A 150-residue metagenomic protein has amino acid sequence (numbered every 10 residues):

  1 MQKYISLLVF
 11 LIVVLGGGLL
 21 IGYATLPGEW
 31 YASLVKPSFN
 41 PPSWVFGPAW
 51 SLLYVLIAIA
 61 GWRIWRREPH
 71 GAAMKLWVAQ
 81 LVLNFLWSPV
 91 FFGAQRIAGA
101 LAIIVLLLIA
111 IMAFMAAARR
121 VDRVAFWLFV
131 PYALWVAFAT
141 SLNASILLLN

Functional and structural regions predicted by a protein language model:
M1-I12: N-terminal membrane topogenic signal
V14-E29: Alpha-helical transmembrane segments of multi-pass membrane proteins
L26-N40, L148-N150: Membrane-interface helix termini and inter-helical loops of multi-pass transporters
P41-V55, A94-L107: Membrane-interface loop-to-helix entry segments
W77-W87, L101-F114, Y132-V136: Hydrophobic alpha-helical segments of small multi-pass membrane proteins
P89-A98, S145-N150: Membrane-interface helix caps and helix-loop-helix hairpins in membrane proteins
F91-I97, A113-F126: Membrane-helix boundary connector in multi-pass membrane proteins
W127-L147: Final/C-terminal transmembrane alpha-helix of multipass membrane proteins
